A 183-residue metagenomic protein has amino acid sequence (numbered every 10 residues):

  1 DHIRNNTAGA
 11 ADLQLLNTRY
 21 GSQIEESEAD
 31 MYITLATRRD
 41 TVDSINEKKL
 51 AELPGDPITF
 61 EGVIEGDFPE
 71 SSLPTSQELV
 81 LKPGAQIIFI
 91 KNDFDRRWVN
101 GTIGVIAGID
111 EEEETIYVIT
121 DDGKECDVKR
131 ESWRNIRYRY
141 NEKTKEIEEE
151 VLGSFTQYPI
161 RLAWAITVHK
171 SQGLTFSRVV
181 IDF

Functional and structural regions predicted by a protein language model:
D1-R96, V105-E111: Conserved helicase motor core of P-loop NTPases
I88-N92, R96-F183: C-terminal accessory regions
